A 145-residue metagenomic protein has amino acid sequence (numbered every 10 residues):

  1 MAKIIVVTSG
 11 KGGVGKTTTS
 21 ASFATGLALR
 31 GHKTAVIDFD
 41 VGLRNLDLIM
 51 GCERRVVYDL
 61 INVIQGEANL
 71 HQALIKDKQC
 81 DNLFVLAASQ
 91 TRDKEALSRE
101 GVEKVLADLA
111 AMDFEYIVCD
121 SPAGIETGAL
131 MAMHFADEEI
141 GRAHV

Functional and structural regions predicted by a protein language model:
M1-K3, N82, D113, F135: Short loop/turn motifs at secondary-structure junctions
A2-D40: Walker A/P-loop phosphate-binding motif and the immediately C-terminal alpha-helix
I5, I37, F84-L86, I140: Hydrophobic/aromatic beta-strand patches that form the interior of the parallel beta-sheet core in alpha/beta enzyme
K16, S20, L43-N45, S121 (+1 more regions): Short glycine/serine/threonine-rich phosphate/pyrophosphate-binding segments that cradle anionic phosphate groups
K33, N82, E138: Residues at the starts of beta-strands that form the adenosine-phosphate
F39-E115: P-loop/Walker-type NTP enzyme "switch/lid" segment
K104, A111-M112, Y116, S121-H144: Conserved catalytic-core segment of NTP-binding enzymes
